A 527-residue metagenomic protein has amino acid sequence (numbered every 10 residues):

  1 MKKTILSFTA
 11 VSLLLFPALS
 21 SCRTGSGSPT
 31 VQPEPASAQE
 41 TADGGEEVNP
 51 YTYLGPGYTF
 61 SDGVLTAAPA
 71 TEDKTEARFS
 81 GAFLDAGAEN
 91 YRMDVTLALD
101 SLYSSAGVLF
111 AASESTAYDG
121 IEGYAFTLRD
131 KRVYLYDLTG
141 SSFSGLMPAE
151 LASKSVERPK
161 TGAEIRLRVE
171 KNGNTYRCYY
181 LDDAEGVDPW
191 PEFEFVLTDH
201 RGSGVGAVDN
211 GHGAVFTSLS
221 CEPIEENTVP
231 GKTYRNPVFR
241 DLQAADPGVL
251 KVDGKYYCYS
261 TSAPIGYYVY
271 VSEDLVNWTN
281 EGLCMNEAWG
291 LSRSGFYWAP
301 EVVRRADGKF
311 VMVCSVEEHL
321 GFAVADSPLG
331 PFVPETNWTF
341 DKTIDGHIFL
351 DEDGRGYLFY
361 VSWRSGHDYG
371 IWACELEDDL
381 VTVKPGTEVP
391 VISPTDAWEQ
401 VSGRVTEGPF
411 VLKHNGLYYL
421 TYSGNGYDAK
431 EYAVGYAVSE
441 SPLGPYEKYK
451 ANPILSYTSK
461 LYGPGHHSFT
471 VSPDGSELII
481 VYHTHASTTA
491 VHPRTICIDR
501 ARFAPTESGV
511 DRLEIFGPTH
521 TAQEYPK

Functional and structural regions predicted by a protein language model:
M1-T9: Bacterial N-terminal signal peptides that target proteins for export
A18-S21: C-terminal motif of bacterial Sec signal peptides marking the signal peptidase cleavage site
G25, P29, P33, E40-L54 (+6 more regions): Beta-rich carbohydrate-recognition and catalytic domains
G57-T75: Short carbohydrate-recognition loop motifs
E72-T139: Secretory/extracellular carbohydrate-interaction modules and structurally similar beta-sandwich "look-alikes"
M93-V95, P159-F193: Carbohydrate-binding surfaces in secreted/extracellular proteins
S141-R166: Short, aromatic/His-centered strand-loop micro-motif at the edge of beta-sheets
P189-T217: Flexible glycan-contacting loops in extracellular carbohydrate-active proteins
